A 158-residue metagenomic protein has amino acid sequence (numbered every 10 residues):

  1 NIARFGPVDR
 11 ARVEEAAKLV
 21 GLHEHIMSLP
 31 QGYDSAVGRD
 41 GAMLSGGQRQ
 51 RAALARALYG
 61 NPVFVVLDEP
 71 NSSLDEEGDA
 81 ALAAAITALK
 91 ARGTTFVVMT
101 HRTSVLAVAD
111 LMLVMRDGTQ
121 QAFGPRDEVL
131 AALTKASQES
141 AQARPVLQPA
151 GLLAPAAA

Functional and structural regions predicted by a protein language model:
N1-R39, A83-A84: ABC ATPase nucleotide-binding domain helical subdomain, centered on the C-loop/LSGGQ "ABC signature"
A52, L58-Y59: Hydrophobic/aromatic position at a conserved helix-loop-beta junction within ABC-family ATPase nucleotide-binding
G60, R92: Conserved signature/switch motifs of ABC ATPase nucleotide-binding domains
V65-E69: Catalytic Walker B motif of ABC-type/P-loop ATPase nucleotide-binding domains
E76-G78: Helix N-cap at the start of a conserved alpha-helix in ABC-type nucleotide-binding domains
A107-V114: Conserved catalytic segment of ABC-fold P-loop ATPases
T119-A143: Conserved beta-strand-loop-alpha-helix hinge in the C-terminal portion of ABC ATPase nucleotide-binding domains
